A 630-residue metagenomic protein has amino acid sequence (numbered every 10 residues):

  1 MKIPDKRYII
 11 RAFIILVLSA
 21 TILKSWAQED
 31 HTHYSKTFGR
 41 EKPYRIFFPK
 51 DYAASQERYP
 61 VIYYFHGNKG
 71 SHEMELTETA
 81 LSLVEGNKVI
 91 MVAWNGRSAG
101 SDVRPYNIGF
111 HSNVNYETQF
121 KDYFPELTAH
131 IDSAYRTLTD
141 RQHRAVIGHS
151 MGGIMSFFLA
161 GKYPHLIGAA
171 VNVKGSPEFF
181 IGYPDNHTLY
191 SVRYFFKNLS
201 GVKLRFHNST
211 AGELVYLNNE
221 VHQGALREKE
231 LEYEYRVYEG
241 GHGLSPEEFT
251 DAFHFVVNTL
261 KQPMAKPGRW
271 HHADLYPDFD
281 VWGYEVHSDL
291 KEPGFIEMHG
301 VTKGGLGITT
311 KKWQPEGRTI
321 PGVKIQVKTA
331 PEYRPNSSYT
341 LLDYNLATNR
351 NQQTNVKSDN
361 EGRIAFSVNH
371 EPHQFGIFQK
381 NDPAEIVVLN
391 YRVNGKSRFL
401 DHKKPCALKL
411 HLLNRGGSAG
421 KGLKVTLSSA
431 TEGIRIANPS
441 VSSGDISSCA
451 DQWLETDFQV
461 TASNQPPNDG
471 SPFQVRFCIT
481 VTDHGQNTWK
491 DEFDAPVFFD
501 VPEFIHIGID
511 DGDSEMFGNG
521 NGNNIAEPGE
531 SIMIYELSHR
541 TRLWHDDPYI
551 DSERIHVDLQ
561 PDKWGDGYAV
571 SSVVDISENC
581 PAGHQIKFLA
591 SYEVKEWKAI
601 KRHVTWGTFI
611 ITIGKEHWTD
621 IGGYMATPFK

Functional and structural regions predicted by a protein language model:
Q28-P321: Non-catalytic cap/lid and distal C-terminal segments of serine-dependent acyl enzymes
K42, G417-L423, W489, E527-G529 (+2 more regions): Short acidic/proline- and small/hydrophobic-mixed sequence motifs that coincide with surface turns and coil-to-beta
Y52, N414-A419, G485, S538-R540 (+1 more regions): Short, acidic/polar linear motifs in exposed loop/turn regions
Q314-P335, V425: Surface-exposed beta-strand/loop patches in extracellular or lumenal glycoproteins
D359-A384: C-terminal beta-strand-rich structural cap/linker in extracellular carbohydrate-active enzymes
D382-V388, Q459-F504, V573-W618: Terminal connector regions
S397-K404, M516, N521-E530: Short, solvent-exposed loop/linker segments at the N-terminal edge of repeated beta-sheet extracellular domains
R435-P467, I550-C580: Intrinsically disordered, low-complexity Pro/Gly/Ser/Thr-rich segments with frequent PxxP/GP/PP motifs and embedded
